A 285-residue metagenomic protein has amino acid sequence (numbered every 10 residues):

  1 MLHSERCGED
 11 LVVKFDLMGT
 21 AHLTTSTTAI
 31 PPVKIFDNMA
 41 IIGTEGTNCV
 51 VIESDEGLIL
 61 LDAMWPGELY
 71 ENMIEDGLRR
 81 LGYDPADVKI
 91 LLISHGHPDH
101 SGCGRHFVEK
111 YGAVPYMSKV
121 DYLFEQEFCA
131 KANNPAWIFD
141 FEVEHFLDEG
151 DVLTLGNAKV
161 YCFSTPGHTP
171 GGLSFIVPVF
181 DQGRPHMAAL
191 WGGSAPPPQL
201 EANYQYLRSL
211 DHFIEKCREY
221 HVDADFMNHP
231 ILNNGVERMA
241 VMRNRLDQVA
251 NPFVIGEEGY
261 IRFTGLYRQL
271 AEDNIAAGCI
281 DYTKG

Functional and structural regions predicted by a protein language model:
M1, M39, E68-E71, L78-V152 (+3 more regions): Active-site HxH/HxHxD metal-binding segment of metal-dependent hydrolases
M1-S4, D10-K14, E257-G285: C-terminal regulatory/interaction regions
F15-G19, T28-A29, K34-F36, N72 (+5 more regions): Metallo-beta-lactamase
S26-L81, S174-A195: Conserved beta-strand hairpin/beta-sheet module of binuclear metal-dependent hydrolase folds, prominently
N38, I52, D62, H95 (+6 more regions): Divalent metal-coordination and catalytic microenvironments
T44, W65-Y70, Y83, G96-D99 (+4 more regions): Extracytoplasmic/periplasmic, Sec-exported soluble proteins
T44-E45, S54-D55, A63-M64, S94-G96 (+4 more regions): Active-site-proximal beta-strand/loop segments in catalytic clefts of secreted hydrolases
L58, W65-G67, E142, V152-T154 (+1 more regions): Metallo-beta-lactamase
